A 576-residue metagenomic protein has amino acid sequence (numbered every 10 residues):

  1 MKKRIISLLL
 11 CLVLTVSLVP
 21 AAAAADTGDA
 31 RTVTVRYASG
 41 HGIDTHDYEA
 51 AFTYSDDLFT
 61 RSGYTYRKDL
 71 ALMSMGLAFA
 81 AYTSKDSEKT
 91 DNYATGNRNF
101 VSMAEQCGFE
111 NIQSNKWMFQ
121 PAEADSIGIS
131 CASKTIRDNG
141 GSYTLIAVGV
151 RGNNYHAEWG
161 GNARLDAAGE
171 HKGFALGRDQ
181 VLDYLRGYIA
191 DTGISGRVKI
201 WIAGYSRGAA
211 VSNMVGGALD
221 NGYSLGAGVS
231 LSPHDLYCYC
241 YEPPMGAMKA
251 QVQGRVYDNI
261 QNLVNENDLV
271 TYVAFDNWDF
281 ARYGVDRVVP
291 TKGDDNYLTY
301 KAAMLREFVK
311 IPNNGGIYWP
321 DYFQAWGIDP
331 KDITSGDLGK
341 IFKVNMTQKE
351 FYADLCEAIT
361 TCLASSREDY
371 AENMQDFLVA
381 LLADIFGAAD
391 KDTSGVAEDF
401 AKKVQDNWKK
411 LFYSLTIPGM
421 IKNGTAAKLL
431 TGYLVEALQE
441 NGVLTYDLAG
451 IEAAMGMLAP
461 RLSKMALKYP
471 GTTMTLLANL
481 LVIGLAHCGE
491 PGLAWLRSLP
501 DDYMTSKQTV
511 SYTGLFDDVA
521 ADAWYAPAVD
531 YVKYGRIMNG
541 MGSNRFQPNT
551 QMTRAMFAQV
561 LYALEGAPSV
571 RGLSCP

Functional and structural regions predicted by a protein language model:
M1-I5, L9: Positively charged n-region of N-terminal signal peptides that target proteins for export
L9-S17: Bacterial N-terminal signal peptides
V16-D29: Sec-dependent signal peptide cleavage junction
G28-L72, Y82-K85, G108-W201, G217-T509: Alpha/beta hydrolase fold serine-hydrolase catalytic domain that processes acyl esters and thioesters
F174, R178, A209, A521-A526 (+1 more regions): Solvent-exposed, acidic/flexible segments
G204-G208, S212: Gly/Ala-rich beta-loop-alpha elbow adjacent to hydrolase catalytic centers
S206, E242, Q551: Catalytic nucleophile serine of serine hydrolases, specifically the conserved "nucleophile elbow" pentapeptide
V510-G514, W524-G535, G542-P576: Short, solvent-exposed alpha-helical surface patches in non-cytosolic proteins
